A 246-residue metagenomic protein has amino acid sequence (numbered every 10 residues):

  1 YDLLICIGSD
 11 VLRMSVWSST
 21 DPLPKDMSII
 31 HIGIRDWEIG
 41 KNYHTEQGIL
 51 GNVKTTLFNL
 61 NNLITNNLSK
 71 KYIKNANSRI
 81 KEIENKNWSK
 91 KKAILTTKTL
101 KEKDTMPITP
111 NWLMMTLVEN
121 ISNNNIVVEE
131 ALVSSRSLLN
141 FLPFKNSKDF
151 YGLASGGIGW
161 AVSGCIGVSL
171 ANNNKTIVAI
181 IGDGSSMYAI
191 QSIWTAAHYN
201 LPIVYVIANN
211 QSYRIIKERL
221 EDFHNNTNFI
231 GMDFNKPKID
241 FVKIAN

Functional and structural regions predicted by a protein language model:
Y1-K81: Glycine-rich, acidic loop regions that bind phosphate or pyrophosphate groups
L3, I126, T176-V178: Structural motif
C6-G8, G33, E130, I180-I181 (+1 more regions): Short beta-strand segments
V11-R13, M106-N111, S185-Y188: Active-site glycine- and acidic-residue-rich loops that bind and position anionic ligands or nucleotide-like cofactors
V16-S19, T116, S192-T195: A short acidic, amphipathic alpha-helical/loop segment
G40-N42, G48-L50, K54-F58, S137-N246: Thiamine diphosphate
I49, V53, L57, Y72-N77 (+6 more regions): Generic structural signal for well-ordered, non-membrane alpha-helical segments in soluble metabolic enzymes
I83-S169: Active-site diphosphate/adenylate-binding microenvironment
